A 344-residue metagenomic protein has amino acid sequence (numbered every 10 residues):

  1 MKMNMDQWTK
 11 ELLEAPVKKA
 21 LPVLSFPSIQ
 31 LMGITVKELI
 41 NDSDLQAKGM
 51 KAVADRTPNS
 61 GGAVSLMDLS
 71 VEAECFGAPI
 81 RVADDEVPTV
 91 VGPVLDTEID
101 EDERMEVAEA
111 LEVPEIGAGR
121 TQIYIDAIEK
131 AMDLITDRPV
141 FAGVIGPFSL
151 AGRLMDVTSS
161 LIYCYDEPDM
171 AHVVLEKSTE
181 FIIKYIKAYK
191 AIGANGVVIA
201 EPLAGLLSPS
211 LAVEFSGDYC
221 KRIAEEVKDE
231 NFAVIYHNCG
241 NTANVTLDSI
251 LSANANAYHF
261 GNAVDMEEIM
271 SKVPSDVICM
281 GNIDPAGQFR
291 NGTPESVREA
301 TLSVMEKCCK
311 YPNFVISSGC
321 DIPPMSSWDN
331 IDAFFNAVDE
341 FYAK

Functional and structural regions predicted by a protein language model:
M1-S28, V36-K37, P114-K344: Active-site loop segments of alpha/beta catalytic cores
P27, L31-M32, N59-L69, E74: Active-site loop/lid in soluble adenylation, ligation, and acyl-transfer enzymes
I34-L45: Surface-exposed strand-loop-strand hairpins of Gram-negative outer-membrane beta-barrel proteins
D44-A47, I125: Short amphipathic alpha-helical segment that frequently serves as the phosphate-/nucleotide-binding helix
Q46-D68, A188-N195, S252-A255: Catalytic domains of carbohydrate-active enzymes, especially glycoside hydrolases
S65-C75, F141-L150: Short, glycine/charge-rich beta-strand/loop segments that flank catalytic centers and engage negatively charged groups
S70-E86: Glycine-rich loop at the start of a catalytic domain that most often binds anionic cofactors/ligands
E86-K130: A gly/proline- and charged-residue-enriched helix-loop-helix capping module
